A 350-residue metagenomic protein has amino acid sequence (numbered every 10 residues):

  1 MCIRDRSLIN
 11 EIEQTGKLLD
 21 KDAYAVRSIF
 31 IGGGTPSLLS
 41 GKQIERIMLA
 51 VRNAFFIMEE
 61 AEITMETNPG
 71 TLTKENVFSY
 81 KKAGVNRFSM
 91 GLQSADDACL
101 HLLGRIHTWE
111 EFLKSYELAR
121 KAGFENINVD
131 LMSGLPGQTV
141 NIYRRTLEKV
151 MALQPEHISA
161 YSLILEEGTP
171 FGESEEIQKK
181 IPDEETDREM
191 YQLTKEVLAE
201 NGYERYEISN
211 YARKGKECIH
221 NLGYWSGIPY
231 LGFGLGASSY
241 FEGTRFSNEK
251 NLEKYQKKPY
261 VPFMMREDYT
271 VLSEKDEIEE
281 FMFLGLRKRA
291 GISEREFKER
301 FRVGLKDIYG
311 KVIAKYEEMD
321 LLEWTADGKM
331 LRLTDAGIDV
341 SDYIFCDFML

Functional and structural regions predicted by a protein language model:
M1-I3: Short, small-residue-biased leader/transition segments that mark boundaries at the very start of proteins
D5-L18, A25-V303: C-terminal scaffold of the Radical SAM
T186, A314-E317, D339-D342: Auxiliary N-terminal substrate/complex-recognition segments of SAM-dependent methyltransferases
N201-G202, K315-M319: Short secondary-structure junctions
V303-E317: Short amphipathic alpha-helical interaction segments
E317-D327: A short, conserved structural fragment
K329-T334: Minor-groove-contacting beta-hairpin "wing" of winged helix-turn-helix DNA-binding domains
A336-L350: Short, amphipathic alpha-helical interaction segments positioned at domain boundaries
